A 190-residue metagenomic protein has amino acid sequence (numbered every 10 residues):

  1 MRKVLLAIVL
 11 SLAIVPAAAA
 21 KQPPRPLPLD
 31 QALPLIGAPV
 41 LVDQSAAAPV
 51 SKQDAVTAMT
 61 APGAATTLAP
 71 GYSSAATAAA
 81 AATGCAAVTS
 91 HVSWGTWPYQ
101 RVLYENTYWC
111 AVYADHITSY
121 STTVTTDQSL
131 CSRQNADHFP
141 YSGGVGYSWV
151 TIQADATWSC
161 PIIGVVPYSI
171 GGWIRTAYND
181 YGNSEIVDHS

Functional and structural regions predicted by a protein language model:
M1-W97: N-terminal prepro-regions of secreted/extracellular proteins
A75-S190: Mature secreted bioactive peptide module from preproproteins
